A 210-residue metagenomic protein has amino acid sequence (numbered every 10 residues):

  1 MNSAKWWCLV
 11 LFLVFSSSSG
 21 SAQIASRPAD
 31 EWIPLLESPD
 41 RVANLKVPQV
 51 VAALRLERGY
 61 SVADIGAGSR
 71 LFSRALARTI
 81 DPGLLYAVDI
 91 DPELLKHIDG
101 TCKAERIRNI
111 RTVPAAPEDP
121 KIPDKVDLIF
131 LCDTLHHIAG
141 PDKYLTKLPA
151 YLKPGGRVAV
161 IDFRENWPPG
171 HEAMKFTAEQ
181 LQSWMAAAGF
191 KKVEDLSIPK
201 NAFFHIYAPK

Functional and structural regions predicted by a protein language model:
W7-S17: Bacterial N-terminal signal peptides
A22-A63, H97: Class I SAM-dependent transferase core
A63, A67-D119: Class I SAM-dependent methyltransferase SAM/SAH-binding core
P120-I129: A short acidic, Gly/Pro-enriched loop at the edge of an enzyme's catalytic core that lines a small-molecule cofactor
C132-L135: Residues lining the SAM
D142-R157: A short glycine-rich, Lys/Arg-flanked "PGG" loop and its adjoining helix->strand segment in the class I
A159-Q182: Conserved class I S-adenosyl-L-methionine
F190-K210: Core SAM-dependent methyltransferase catalytic element
